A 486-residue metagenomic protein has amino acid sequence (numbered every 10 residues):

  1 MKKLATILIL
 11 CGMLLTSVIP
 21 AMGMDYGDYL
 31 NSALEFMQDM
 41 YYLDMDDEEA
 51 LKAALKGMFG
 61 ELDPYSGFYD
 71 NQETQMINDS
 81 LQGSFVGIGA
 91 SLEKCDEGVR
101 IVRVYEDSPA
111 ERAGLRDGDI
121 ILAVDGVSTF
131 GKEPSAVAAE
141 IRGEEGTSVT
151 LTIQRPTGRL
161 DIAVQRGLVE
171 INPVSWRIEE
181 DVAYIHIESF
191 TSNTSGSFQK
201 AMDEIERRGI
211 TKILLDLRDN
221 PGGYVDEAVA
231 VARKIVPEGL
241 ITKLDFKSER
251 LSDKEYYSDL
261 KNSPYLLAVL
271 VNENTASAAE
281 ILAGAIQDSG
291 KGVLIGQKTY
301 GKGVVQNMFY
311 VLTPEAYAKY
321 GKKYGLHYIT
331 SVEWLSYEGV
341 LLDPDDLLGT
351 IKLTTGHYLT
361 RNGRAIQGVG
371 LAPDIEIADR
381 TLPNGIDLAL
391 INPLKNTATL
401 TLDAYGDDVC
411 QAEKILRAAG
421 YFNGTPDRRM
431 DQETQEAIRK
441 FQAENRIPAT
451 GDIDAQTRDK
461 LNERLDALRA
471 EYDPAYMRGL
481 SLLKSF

Functional and structural regions predicted by a protein language model:
M1-G23: Sec-dependent N-terminal signal peptides of Gram-positive bacterial secreted proteins and lipoproteins
D25, E106-D119, N172-P173, D408 (+2 more regions): PDZ/PDZ-like domain micro-motif
M40-R100, S148-V164, P173, D473-M477 (+1 more regions): Extended, small/polar residue-biased N-terminal targeting/export presequences and adjacent propeptide/linker tracts
P109-I120, R142-E144, A285, A418 (+1 more regions): A short glycine-leucine-enriched loop at secondary-structure breakpoints that most characteristically corresponds
A110-K132, I213-D216, A437-I447: Conserved PDZ fold ligand-binding element
L122-I210, D253, Q367-A398, L465 (+2 more regions): C-terminal, low-ordered peptide segments at domain boundaries
R207-L214, N220-G385: Conserved acidic, small-residue-rich alpha-beta core segments centered on
T399-L465: Short acidic, glycine/serine/threonine-rich helix-capping segments at coil-helix boundaries
